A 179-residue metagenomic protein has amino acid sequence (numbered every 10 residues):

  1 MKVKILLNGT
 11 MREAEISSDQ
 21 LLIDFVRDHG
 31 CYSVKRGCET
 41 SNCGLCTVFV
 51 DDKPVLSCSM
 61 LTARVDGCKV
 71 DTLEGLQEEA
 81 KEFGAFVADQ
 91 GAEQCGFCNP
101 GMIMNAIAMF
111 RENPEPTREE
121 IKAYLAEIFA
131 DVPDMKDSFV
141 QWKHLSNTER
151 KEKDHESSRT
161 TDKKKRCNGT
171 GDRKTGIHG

Functional and structural regions predicted by a protein language model:
M1-D154, S158: Signature of N-terminal electron-transfer/Fe-S-associated modules in redox systems
E149-G179: Flexible, low-hydrophobicity surface segments
